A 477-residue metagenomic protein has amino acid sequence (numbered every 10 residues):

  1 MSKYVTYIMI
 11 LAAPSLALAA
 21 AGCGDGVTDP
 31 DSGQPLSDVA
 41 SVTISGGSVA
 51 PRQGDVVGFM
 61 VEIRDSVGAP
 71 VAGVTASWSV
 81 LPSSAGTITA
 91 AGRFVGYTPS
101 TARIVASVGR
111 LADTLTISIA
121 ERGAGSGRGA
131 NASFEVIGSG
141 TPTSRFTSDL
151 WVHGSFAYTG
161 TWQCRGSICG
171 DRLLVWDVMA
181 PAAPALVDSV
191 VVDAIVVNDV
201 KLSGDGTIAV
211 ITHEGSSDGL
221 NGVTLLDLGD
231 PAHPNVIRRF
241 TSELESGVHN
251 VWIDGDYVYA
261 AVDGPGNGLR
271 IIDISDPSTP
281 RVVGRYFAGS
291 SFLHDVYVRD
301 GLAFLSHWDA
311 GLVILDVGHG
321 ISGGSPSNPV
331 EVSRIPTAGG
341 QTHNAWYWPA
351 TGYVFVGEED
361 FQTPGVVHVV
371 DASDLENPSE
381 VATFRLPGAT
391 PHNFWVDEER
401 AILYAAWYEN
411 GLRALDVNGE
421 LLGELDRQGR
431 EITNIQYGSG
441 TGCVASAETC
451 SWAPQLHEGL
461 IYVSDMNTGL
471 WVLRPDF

Functional and structural regions predicted by a protein language model:
M1-L11: Bacterial N-terminal signal peptides that target proteins for export
M1-S2, S77-V80, S84-A85, S139-P142 (+1 more regions): Short, solvent-exposed secondary-structure boundary motifs
A13, V67-A69, H249, D397: Alpha-helical interaction segments
A19-G22: C-terminal motif of bacterial Sec signal peptides marking the signal peptidase cleavage site
G24-G125: Extracytoplasmic soluble-region selector
A120-F477: Feature marking well-ordered beta-strand scaffolds used for ligand recognition
